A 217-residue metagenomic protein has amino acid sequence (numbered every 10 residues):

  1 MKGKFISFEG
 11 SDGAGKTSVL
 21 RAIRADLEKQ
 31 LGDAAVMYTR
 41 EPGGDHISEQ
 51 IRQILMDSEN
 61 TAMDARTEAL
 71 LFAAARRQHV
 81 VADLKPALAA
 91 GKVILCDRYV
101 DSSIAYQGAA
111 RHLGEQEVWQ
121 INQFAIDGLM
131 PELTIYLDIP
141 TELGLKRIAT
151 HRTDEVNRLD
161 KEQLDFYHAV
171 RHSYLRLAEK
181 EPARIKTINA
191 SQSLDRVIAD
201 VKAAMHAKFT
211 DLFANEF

Functional and structural regions predicted by a protein language model:
K2-F5: Pre-Walker A (Motif I) flank of P-loop NTPase domains
F8: Hydrophobic anchor at the beta1->P-loop junction of P-loop NTPases
S11: P-loop (Walker A) phosphate-binding loop of NTP-binding proteins
A14: ATP-binding Walker
T17: Walker A/P-loop
A22-D26, E142-F217: NTP-dependent small-molecule kinase module
Q30-I126, D200: ATP-dependent small-molecule kinase phosphotransfer cores that center on conserved nucleotide phosphate-binding segments
S102-H172: A glycine- and Lys/Arg-enriched "phosphate-lid" helix/loop adjacent to the NTP-binding pocket of small-molecule kinases
